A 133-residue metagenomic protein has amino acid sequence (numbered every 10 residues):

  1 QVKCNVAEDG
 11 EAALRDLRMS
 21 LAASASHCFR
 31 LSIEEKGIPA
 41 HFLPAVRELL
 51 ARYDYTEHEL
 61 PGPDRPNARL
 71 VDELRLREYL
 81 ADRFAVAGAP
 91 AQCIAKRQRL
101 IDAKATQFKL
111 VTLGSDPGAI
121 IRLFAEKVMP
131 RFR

Functional and structural regions predicted by a protein language model:
Q1-R99: An alpha-helical appendage that flanks or caps ligand/catalytic pockets
V6-A7, S115-A119: Flexible loop/turn segments at secondary-structure boundaries
A13, L100, F124, V128: Conserved, mostly hydrophobic/aromatic
A103-K104: Structural motif
T112: Residues that line or immediately flank small-molecule/substrate-binding pockets and catalytic motifs
P117-R133: C-terminal helical cap(s) of enzyme catalytic domains, especially alpha/beta-barrels
